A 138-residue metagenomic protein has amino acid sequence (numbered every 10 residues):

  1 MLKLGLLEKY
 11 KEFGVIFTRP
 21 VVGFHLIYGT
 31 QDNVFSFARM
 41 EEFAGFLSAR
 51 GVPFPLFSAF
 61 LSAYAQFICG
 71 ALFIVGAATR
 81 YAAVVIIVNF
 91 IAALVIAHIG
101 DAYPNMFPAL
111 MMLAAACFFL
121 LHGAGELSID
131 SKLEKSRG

Functional and structural regions predicted by a protein language model:
M1-F35, L56-Y64, I68-A71, V75-G138: Extended, low-polarity transmembrane helix blocks
V34-F54: Membrane-interface interhelical connector segments
